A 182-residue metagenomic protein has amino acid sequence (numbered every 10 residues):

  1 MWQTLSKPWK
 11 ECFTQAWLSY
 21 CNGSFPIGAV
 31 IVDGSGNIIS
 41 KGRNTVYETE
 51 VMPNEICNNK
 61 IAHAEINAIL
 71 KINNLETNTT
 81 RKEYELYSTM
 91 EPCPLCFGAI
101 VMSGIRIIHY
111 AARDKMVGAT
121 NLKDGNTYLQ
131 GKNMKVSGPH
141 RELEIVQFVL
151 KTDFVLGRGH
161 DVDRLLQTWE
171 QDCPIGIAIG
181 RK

Functional and structural regions predicted by a protein language model:
M1-S19, P92, S103-K182: Zinc-dependent deaminase
C21-F25: A short helix-loop-beta-strand connector motif used in the catalytic cores of GNAT acetyltransferases and, in some
I27-G36: Short beta-strand scaffold segments in enzyme catalytic cores
D33, V46, A112: Residues that line or immediately flank small-molecule/substrate-binding pockets and catalytic motifs
N37-Y47: Short beta->alpha transition motifs characteristic of CBS
T45-A62: A short, polar/charged loop-to-alpha-helix boundary motif
N58-L95: Short HxH-centered metal-ligating active-site micro-motif
